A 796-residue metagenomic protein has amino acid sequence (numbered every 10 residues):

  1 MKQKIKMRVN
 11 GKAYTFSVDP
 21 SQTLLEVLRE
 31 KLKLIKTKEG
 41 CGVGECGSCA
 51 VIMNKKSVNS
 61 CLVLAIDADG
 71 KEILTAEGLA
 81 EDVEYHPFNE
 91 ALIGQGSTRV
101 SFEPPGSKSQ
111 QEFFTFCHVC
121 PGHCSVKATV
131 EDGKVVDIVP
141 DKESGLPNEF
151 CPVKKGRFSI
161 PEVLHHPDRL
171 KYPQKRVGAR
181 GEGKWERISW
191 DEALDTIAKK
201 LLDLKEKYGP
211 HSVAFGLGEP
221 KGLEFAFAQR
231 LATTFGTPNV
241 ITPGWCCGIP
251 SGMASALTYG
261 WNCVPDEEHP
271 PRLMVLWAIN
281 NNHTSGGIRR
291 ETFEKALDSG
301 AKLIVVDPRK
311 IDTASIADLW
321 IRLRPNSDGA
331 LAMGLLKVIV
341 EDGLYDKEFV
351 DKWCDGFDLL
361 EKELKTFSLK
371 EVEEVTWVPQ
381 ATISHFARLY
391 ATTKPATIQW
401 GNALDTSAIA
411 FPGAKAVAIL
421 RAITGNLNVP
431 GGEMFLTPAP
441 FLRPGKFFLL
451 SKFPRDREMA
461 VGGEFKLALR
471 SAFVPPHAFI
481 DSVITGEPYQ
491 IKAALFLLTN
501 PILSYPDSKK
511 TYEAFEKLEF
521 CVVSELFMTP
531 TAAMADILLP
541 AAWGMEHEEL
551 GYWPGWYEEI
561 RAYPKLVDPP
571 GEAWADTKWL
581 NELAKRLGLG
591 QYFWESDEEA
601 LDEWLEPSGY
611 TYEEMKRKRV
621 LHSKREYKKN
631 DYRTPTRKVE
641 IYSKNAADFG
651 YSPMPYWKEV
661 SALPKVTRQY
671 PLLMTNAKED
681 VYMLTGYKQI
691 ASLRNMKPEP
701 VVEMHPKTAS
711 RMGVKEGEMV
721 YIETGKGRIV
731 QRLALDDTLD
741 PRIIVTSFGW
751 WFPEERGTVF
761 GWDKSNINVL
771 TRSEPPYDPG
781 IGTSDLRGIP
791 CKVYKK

Functional and structural regions predicted by a protein language model:
M1-S101, T115-V119, H123-E143, N148-E149 (+1 more regions): Signature of N-terminal electron-transfer/Fe-S-associated modules in redox systems
I5, N10-K12, I93-D342, E371 (+3 more regions): N-terminal export/assembly segments and adjacent metallocofactor-ligating motifs of anaerobic energy-metabolism
V100-S125, L518-F520, E525-T529, P564-A584 (+2 more regions): Phosphate/diphosphate-binding loops
V136-D137, D346-K347, I383, T397-I398 (+9 more regions): Acidic/polar loop patches that form or flank catalytic/metal-binding clefts of enzymes that bind anionic ligands
L194-V213, V264-L273, E363, S384-T397 (+1 more regions): Glycine-rich phosphate/diphosphate-binding loops that line cofactor/substrate pockets in enzymes
A228-K295, S299-V306, T313, G329-M333 (+4 more regions): Extended redox/cofactor-interaction regions of prokaryotic respiratory oxidoreductases
L335, D355-P476: Active-site phosphate/pyrophosphate-binding segments
L566, P570-E572, D576-K618, S692-E703 (+1 more regions): Long, contiguous, secondary-structure-rich segments that constitute the structural scaffold of globular domains
